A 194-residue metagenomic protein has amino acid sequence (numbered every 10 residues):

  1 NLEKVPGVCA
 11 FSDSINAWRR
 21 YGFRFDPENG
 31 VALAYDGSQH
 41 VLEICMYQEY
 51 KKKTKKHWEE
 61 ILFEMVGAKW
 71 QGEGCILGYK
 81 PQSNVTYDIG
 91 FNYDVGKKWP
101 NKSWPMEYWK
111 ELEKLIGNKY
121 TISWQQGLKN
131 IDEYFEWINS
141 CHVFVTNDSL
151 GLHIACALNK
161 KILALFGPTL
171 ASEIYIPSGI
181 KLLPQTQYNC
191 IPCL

Functional and structural regions predicted by a protein language model:
N1-L194: Catalytic machinery of carbohydrate-active enzymes, primarily nucleotide-sugar-dependent glycosyltransferases
